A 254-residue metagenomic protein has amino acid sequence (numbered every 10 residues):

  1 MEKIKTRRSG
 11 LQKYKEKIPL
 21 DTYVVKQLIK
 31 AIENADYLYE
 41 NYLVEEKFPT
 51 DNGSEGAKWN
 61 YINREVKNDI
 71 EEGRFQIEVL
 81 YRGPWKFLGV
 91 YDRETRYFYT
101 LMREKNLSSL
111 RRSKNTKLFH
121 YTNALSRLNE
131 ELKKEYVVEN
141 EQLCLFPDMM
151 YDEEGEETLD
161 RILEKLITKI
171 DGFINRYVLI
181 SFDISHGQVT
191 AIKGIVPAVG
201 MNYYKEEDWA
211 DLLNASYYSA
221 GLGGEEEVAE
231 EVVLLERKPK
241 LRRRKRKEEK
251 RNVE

Functional and structural regions predicted by a protein language model:
M1-A57: Interdomain/boundary linker segments immediately adjacent to catalytic/signaling cores
V24, Y61, H120, S126-L128 (+1 more regions): Mature, Sec-exported extracytoplasmic domains of Gram-positive
S54-Y81: An N-terminal, globular interaction/scaffold subdomain
E71-F98: A short acidic/basic microdomain associated with nuclease active sites
R93-E94, R103-K105, I195-V196: Secondary-structure transition/turn motif
Y97-E157: A recognition module on extended beta-rich or small alphabeta surfaces enriched in W/G with H and D/E
E156-E254: Glycine-rich, aromatic-bearing surface loops/beta-hairpins
